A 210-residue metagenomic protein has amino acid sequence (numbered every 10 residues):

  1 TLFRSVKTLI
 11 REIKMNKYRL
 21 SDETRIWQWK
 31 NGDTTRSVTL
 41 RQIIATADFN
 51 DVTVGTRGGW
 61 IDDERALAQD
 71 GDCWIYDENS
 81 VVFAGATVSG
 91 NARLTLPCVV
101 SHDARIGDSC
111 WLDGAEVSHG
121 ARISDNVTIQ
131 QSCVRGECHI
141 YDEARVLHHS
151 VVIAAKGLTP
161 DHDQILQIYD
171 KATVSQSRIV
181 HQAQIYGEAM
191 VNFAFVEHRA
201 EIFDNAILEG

Functional and structural regions predicted by a protein language model:
T1-L2: Short, small-residue-biased leader/transition segments that mark boundaries at the very start of proteins
V6-D72, E78, N91, D103 (+14 more regions): Terminal amphipathic alpha-helical/low-complexity segments used for targeting or macromolecular assembly
S80-T87: Extracellular repeat-rich scaffold modules on cell surfaces
C98: Extended, highly charged clamp/arch subdomains and adjacent linkers that form or line substrate-binding channels
L158-H162: Intrinsically disordered, low-complexity Ser/Thr- and acidic-rich flexible linkers and loops, especially at boundaries
N192, E209: Conserved acidic
